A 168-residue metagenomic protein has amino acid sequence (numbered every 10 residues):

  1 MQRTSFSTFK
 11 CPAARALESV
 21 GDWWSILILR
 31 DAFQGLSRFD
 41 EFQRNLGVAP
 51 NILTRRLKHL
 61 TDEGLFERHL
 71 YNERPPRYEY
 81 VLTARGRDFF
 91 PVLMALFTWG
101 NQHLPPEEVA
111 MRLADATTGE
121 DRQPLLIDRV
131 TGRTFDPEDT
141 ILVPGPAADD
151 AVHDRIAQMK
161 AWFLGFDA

Functional and structural regions predicted by a protein language model:
M1, F6, A16-S19, D31-A32 (+3 more regions): Short, contiguous, well-ordered secondary-structure segments
M1-V20, Q158-A168: N-terminal leader segment of winged-helix/HTH proteins
C11-I52: N-terminal helix-turn-helix DNA-binding core of bacterial DNA-binding proteins
G21, N72-L93: Basic, amphipathic "hinge/linker" alpha-helix immediately C-terminal to the N-terminal HTH DNA-binding motif
R44, K58, D62: Residue-level detection of the helix-turn-helix DNA-binding "recognition helix"
T61-P76: Beta-hairpin "wing" of winged helix-turn-helix
M94, T98-A168: C-terminal regulatory/oligomerization modules of transcriptional regulators
